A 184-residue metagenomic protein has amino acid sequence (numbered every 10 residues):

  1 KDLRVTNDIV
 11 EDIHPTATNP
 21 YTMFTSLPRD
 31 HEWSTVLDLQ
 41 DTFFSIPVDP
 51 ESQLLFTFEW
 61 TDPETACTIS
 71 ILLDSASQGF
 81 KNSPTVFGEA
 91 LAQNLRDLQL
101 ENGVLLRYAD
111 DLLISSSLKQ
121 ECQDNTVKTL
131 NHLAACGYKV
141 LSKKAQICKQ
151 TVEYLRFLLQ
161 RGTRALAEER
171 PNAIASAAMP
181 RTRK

Functional and structural regions predicted by a protein language model:
K1-G88, R156-K184: Catalytic-core region of right-hand nucleic acid polymerases
D2-L3, D38-Q40, S77-G79, E101-K119 (+2 more regions): Catalytic palm active-site di-aspartate
H31, P47, Q99, Q120 (+1 more regions): Eukaryotic basic, amphipathic alpha-helical target segments in cytosolic regions
V36, S117-E169: Polymerase palm active-site segment centered on the conserved acidic dipeptide of motif C
D41, W60, Q93, I114 (+4 more regions): Ordered, helix-dominated protein-protein interaction surfaces in large eukaryotic regulatory proteins
E64-A66, D97-E101, H132-L141: Secondary-structure transition/capping motifs at alpha-helix termini and the adjoining loop/turn into the next element
P84-L130: Active-site palm subdomain of RNA-directed nucleic acid polymerases
